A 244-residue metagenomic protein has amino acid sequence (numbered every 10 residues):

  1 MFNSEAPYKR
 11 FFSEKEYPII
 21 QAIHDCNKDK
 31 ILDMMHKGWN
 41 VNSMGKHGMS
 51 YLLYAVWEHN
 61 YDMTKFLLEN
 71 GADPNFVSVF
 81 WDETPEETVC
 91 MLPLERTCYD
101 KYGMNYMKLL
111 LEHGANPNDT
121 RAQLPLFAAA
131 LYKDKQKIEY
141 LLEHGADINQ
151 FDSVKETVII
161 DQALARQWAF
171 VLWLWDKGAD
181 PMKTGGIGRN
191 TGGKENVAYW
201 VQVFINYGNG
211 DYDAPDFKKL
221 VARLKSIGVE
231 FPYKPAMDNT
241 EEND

Functional and structural regions predicted by a protein language model:
M1-P18, H113, H144, D176-D244: Ankyrin-repeat-protein effector appendages
F2-H47: N-terminal segments that cap or nucleate solenoid repeat domains
F11-Q21, M44-L52, V77-R96, D119-A128 (+3 more regions): Ankyrin-repeat boundary/"N-cap" motif
I23, V56, C98-Y99, A130 (+1 more regions): Specific position within ankyrin or ankyrin-like helical repeats
C26, H59, K101-Y102, K133 (+1 more regions): Ankyrin-repeat intra-repeat helix-capping/turn positions
K30, D62-M63, Y102-Y106, Q136-K137 (+3 more regions): Conserved ankyrin/ankyrin-like repeat signature
L32-N40, K65-D73, K108-N116, E139-D147 (+2 more regions): Ankyrin repeat domain, specifically the short helix-to-loop turn at the C-terminus of the second helix of each repeat
